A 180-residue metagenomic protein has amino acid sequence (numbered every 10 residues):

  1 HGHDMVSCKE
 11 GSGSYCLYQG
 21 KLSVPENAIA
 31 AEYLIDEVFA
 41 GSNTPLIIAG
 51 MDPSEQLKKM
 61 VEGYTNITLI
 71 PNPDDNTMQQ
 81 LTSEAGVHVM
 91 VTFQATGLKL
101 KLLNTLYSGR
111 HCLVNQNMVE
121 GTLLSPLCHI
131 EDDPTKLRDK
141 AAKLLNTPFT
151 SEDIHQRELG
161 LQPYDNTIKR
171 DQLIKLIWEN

Functional and structural regions predicted by a protein language model:
H1-G63, L69-S83: Conserved catalytic-core segment of nucleotide-activated headgroup transferases in glycan assembly
G20-E26, G97, H129, L161: Glycosyltransferase donor-binding loop in the core domain
Q79, L100-S108, G121: Short alpha-helical segment that forms part of, or immediately flanks, the ligand-binding pocket in carbohydrate-active
S83-G97, S108-R110: Acidic donor-binding loop of glycosyltransferase active sites
F93, R110-G121: Short glycine-rich donor-binding/catalytic loop of glycosyltransferases that coordinates the nucleotide-sugar
L98, V114-Q116, D132: Conserved acidic donor-binding loop of glycosyltransferase catalytic domains
G121-K143: Change "using UDP/GDP/dTDP sugars" to "using nucleotide sugars
N146-N180: A charged, aromatic-enriched C-terminal amphipathic alpha-helix characteristic of glycosyltransferases across folds
